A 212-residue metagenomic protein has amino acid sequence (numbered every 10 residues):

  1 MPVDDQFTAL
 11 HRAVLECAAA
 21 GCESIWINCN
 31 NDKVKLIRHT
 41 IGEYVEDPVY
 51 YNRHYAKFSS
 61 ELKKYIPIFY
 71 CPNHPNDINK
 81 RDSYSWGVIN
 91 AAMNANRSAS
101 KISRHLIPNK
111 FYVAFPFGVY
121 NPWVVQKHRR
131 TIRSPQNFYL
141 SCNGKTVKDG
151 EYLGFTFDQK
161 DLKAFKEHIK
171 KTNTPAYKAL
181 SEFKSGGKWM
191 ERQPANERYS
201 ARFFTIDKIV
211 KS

Functional and structural regions predicted by a protein language model:
M1-K57: N-terminal glycine-rich phosphate-binding loop and ensuing alpha1 helix
D4-F7, W123-V124, K208: Solvent-exposed, flexible loop/coil residues
E16, E23, E43-E46, E61-K64 (+6 more regions): Glutamate identity and glutamate-enriched acidic tracts
A19-G21, R104-P108, H128-P135, F183-E197 (+1 more regions): Flexible, charged surface loops at secondary-structure boundaries
L36, D47, H54-T172: Conserved beta-loop-beta/alpha segment of the NTase-like Rossmann-fold superfamily that binds/positions NTPs
F155-S212: Conserved alpha/beta core of the MobA/IspD/sugar-nucleotide pyrophosphorylase nucleotidyltransferase superfamily
